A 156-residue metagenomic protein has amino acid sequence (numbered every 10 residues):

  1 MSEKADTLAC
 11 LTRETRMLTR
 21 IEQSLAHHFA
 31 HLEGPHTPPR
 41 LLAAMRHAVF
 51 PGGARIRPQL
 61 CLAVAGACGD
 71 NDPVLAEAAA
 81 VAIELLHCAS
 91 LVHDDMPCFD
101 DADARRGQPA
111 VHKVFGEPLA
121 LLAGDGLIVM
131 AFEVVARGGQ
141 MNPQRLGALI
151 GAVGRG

Functional and structural regions predicted by a protein language model:
M1-S2, P143: Intrinsic-disorder/low-complexity, polar/charged segments
S2-E33: N-terminal amphipathic/basic leader segments beginning at the initiator methionine
H36-G156: Mg2+-dependent prenyl diphosphate-binding active-site environment of isoprenoid biosynthetic enzymes
